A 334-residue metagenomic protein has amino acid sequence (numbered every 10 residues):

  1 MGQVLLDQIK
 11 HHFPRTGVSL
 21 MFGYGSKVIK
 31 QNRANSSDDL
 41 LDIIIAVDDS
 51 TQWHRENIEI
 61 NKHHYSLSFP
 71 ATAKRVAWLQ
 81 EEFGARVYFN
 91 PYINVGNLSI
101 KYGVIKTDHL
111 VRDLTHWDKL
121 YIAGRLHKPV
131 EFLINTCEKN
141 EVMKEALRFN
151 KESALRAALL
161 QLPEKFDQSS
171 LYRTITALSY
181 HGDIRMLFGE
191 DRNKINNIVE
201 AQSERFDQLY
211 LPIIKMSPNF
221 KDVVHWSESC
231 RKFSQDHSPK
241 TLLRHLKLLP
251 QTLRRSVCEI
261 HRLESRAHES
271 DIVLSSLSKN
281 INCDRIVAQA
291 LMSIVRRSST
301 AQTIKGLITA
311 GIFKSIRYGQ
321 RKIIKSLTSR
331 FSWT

Functional and structural regions predicted by a protein language model:
M1-G17, F22, V28-S36, D49-T334: Catalytic core of pol beta-like nucleotidyltransferases
K27-V28, D42: Generic hydrophobic/packing signal
L41-D42, R173: Residue-level detector of short, conserved catalytic/binding motifs and their immediate flanks
I44-A46: Short hydrophobic/aromatic beta-strand micro-patches that form the beta-sheet surface supporting nucleotide- or nucleic
